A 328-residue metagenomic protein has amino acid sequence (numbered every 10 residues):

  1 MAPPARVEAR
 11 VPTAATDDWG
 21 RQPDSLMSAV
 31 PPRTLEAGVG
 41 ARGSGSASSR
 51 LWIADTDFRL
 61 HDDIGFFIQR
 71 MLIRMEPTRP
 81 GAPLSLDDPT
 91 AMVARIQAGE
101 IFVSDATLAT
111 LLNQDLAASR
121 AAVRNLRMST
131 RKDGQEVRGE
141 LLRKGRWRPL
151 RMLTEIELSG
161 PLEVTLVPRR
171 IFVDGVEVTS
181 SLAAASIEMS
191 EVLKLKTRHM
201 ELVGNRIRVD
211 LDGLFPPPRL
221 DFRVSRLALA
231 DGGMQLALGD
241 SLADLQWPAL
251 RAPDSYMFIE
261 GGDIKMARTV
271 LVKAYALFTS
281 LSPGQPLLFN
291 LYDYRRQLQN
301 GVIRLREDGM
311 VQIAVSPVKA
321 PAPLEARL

Functional and structural regions predicted by a protein language model:
P4-L328: Extracellular/lumenal and peripheral-membrane lipid-interaction modules
